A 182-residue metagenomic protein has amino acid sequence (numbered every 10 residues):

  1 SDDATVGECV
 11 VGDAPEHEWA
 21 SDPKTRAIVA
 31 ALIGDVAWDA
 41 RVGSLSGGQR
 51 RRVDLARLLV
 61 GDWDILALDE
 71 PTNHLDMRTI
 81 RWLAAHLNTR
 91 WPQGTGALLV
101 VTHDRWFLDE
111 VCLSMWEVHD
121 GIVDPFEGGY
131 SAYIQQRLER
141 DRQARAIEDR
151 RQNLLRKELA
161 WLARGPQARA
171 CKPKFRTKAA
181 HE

Functional and structural regions predicted by a protein language model:
S1-E148: ABC ATP-binding cassette signature C-motif
A14-A20, E139-E182: Flexible nucleotide-interacting loop at or near the entrance of a catalytic core
